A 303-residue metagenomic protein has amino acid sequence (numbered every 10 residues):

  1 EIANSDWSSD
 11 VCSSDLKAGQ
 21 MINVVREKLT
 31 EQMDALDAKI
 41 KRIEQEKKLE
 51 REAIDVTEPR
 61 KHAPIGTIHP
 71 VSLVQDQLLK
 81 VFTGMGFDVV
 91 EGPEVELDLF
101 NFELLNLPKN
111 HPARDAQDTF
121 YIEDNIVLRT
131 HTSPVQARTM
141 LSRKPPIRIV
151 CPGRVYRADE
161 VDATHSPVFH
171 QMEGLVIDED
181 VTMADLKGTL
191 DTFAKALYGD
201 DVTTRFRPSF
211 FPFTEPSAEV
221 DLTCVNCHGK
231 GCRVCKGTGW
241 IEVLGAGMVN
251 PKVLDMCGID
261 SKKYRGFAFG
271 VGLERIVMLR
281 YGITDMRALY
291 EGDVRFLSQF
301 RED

Functional and structural regions predicted by a protein language model:
E1-I2, D6-S13, V220: Short, small-residue-biased leader/transition segments that mark boundaries at the very start of proteins
K17-D303: TRNA-recognition modules of translation machinery and tRNA-sensing kinases, especially anticodon-binding
